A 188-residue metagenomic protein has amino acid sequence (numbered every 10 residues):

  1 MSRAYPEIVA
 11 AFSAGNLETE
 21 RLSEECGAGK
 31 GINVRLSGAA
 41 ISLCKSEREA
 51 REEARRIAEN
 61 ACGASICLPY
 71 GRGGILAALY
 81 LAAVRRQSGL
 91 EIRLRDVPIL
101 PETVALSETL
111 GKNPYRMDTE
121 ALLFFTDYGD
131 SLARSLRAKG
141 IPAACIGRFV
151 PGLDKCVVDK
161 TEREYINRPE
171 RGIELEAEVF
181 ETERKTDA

Functional and structural regions predicted by a protein language model:
M1-A188: Helix-biased detector of long, well-ordered alpha-helical tracts
